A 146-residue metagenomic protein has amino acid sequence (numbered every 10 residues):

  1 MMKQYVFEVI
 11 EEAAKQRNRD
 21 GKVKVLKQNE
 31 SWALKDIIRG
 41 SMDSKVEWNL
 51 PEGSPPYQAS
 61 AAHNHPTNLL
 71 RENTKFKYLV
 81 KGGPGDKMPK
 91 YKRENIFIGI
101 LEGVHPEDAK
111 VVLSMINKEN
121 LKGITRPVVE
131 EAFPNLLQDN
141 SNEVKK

Functional and structural regions predicted by a protein language model:
M1-K146: N-terminal nucleic-acid-engaging modules of covalent nucleotidyltransferase systems
